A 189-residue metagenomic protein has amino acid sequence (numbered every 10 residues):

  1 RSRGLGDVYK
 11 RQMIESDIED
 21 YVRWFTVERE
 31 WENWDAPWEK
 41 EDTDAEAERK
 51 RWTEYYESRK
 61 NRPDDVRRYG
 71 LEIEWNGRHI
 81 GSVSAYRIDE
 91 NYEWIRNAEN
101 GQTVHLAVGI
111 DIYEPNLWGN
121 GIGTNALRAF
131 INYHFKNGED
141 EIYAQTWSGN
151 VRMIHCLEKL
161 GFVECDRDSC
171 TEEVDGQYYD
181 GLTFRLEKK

Functional and structural regions predicted by a protein language model:
R1-Y9: Single conserved hydrophobic/aromatic residue that forms the stacking wall/gate of nucleotide- or nucleobase-binding
K10-R23: A short beta-loop-alpha structural element at the N-terminal edge of CoA-dependent acyl/N-acetyltransferase catalytic
R23-T43: Helix-loop element at the rim of GNAT/NAT acetyltransferase active sites that forms part of the acceptor-substrate
E46-N116, E187-K188: Acetyl-CoA-dependent GNAT
E90, Y143-T146, V163-D180: Conserved catalytic-core motifs of GNAT/GCN5-like acyltransferases
Q102-L106, C170-K189: C-terminal "cap" of GNAT-fold acetyltransferases
Y113, A144-I154: Conserved beta-strand-loop-alpha-helix junction that forms the acyl-donor binding cleft
G119-Y133, V151-K159: Conserved acetyl-CoA-binding loop-helix of GNAT-fold acetyltransferases
